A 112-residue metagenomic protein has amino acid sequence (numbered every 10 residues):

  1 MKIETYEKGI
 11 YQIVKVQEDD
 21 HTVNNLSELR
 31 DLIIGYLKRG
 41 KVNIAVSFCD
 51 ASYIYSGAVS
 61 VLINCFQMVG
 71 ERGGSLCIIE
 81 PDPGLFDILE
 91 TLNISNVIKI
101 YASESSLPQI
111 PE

Functional and structural regions predicted by a protein language model:
K2-D31, F48: STAS-typified acidic loop motif
I3-Y6, Y36, M68, E90: Short secondary-structure boundary/capping segments
Y6-G9, I54-S75, N96: Short acidic, glycine/proline-enriched helix-loop-strand junctions
D20-S27, Y53, L76, S95: Residues at secondary-structure transition points
I34-G57: Short, glycine-/small-residue-enriched flexible loop/hinge segments at domain edges that mediate gating
F66-Q109: Amphipathic, Lys/Arg-enriched alpha-helical "gate/interface" segment within cytosolic domains that mediates
